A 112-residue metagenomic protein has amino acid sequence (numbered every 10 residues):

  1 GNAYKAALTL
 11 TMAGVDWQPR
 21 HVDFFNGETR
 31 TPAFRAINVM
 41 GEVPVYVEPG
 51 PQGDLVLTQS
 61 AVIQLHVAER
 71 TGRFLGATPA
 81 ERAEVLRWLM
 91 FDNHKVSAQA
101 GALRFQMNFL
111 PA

Functional and structural regions predicted by a protein language model:
G1-P111: GST-like domain detector, emphasizing the conserved glutathione-binding G-site in the N-terminal thioredoxin-like
